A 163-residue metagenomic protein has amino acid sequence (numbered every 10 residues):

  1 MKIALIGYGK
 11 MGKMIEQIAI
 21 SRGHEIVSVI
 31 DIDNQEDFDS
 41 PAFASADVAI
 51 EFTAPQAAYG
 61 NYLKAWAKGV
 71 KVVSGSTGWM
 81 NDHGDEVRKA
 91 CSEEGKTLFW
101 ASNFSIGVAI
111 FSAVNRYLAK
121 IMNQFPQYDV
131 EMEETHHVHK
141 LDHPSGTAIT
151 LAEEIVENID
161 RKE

Functional and structural regions predicted by a protein language model:
K2-I15: Glycine-rich adenosine-cofactor-binding loop
M14, I18-F38: NAD(P)-binding Rossmann-fold cofactor-contacting core
S40-A46, F52, Q56-G75, G84-V87: Rossmann-fold NAD(P) dinucleotide-binding segment
S76-L98, A109, V114-L118: Rossmann-fold NAD(P)-binding glycine/threonine-rich loop
E86-S105, M122-M132: Rossmann-fold dehydrogenase core element
E163: Conserved small/polar residues in nucleotide/adenosyl-binding loops
